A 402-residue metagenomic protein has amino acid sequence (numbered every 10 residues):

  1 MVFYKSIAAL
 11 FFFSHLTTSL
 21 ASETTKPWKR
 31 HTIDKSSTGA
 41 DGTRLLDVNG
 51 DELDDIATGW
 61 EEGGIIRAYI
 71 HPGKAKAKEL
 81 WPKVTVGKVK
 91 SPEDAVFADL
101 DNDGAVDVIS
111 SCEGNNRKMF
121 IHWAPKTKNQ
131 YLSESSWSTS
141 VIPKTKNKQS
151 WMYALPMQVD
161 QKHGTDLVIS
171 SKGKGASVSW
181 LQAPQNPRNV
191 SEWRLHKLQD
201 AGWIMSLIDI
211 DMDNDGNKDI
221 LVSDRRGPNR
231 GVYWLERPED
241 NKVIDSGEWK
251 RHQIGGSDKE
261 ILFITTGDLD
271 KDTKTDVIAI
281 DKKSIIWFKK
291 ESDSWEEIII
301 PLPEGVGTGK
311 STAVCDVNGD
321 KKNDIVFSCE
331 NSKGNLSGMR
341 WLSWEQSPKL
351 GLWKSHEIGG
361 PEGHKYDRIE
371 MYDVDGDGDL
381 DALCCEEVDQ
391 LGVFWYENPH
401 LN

Functional and structural regions predicted by a protein language model:
M1-K5: Classical eukaryotic N-terminal signal peptides for Sec-dependent ER targeting/secretion, especially the positively
S6-S14: Sec-dependent N-terminal signal peptides
A8, S19-L20: Cleavable N-terminal signal peptides
S14-H15, D272: Low-complexity intrinsically disordered segments
L20-N402: Beta-propeller-forming repeat regions
